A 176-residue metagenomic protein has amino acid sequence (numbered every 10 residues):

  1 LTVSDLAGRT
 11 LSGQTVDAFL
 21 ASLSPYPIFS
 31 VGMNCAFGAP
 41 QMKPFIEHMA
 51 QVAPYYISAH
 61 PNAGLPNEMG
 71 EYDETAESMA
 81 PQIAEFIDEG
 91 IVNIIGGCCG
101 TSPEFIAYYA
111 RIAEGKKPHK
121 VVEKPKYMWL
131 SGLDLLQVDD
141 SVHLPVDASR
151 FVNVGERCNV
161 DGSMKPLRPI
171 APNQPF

Functional and structural regions predicted by a protein language model:
L1-F176: Domain-level signal for soluble alpha/beta catalytic cores
